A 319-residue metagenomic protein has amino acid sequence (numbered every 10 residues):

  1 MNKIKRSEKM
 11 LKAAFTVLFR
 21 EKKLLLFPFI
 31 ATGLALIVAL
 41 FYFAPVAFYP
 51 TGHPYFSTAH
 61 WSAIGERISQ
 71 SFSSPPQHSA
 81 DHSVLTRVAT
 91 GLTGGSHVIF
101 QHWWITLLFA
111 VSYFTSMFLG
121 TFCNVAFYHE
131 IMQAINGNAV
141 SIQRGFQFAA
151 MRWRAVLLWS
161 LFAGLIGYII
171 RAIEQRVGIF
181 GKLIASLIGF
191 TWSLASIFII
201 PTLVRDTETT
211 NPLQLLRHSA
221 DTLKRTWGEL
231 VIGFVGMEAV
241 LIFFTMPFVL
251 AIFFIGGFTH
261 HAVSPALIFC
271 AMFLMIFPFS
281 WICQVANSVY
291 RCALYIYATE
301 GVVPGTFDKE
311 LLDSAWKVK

Functional and structural regions predicted by a protein language model:
M1-K319: Hydrophobic alpha-helical membrane segments
